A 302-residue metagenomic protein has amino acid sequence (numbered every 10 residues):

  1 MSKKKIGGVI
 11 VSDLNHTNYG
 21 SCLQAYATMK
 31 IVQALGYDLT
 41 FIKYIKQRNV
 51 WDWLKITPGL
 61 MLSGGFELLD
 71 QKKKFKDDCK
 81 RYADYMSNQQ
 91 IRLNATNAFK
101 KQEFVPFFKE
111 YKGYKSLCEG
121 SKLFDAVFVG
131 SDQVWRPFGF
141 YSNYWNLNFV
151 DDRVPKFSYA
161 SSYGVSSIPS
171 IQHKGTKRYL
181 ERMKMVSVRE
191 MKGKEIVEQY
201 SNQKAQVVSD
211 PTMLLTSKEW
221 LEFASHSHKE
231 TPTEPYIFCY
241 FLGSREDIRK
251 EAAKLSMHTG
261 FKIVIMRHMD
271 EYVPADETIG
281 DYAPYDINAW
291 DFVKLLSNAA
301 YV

Functional and structural regions predicted by a protein language model:
K5, P232-Y236, F261-K262: Charged active-site motifs of nucleotide-sugar-dependent glycosyltransferases
I6-R178, S225, R249: Aromatic- and Gly/Pro-rich donor/ligand-binding loops that form nucleotide- or phosphate-bearing donor binding pockets
F124, M183, A299: An anion/phosphate-binding loop that grips the pyrophosphate of nucleotide cofactors and donors
S158-V165, V197, F241, I248-Y285: Catalytic donor nucleotide-activated moiety binding site of glycosyltransferases and closely related
K177-R182, L296: A conserved, positively charged/aromatic
M183-E190: A short beta-strand/loop micro-motif in the catalytic core of glycosyltransferases that engages the nucleotide-sugar
A205-M213, S217, V273-V302: Donor nucleotide-activated moiety binding/catalytic core segment of transferases that use nucleotide-activated donors
K229-G243: Conserved donor-binding/catalytic core segment of Leloir-type glycosyltransferases
